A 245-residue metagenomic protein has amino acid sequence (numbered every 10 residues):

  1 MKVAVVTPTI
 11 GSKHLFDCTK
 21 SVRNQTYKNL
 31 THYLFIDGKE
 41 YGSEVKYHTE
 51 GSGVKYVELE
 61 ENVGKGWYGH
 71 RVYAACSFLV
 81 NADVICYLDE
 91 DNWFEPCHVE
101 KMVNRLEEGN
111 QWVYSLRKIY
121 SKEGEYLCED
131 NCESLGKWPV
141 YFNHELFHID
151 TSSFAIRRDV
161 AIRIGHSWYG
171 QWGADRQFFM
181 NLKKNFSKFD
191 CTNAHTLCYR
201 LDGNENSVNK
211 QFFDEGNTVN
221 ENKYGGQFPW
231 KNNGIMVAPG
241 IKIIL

Functional and structural regions predicted by a protein language model:
M1-S21: N-proximal low-complexity "stem/linker" segments adjacent to membrane-targeting elements
K20-N29: Short, acidic, metal-binding catalytic loop of nucleotide-sugar glycosyltransferases
L30-Y41, V57-E61: Short beta-strand/loop segment that forms part of the nucleotide-sugar
S43-L79: Active-site-proximal specificity loops/subdomain of glycosyltransferases
A82-W93: Short beta-strand-to-loop acidic/aromatic patch adjacent to the donor-nucleotide binding site
E100-L127: Conserved donor NDP-sugar-binding/catalytic core segment of glycosyltransferases
K118-E125, S152, N193-N222: Active-site donor/metal-binding and catalytic loop motifs of nucleotide-sugar-dependent glycosylation enzymes
Q171-F178: Acidic donor-binding loop at a coil-to-helix junction in glycosyltransferase catalytic cores that engages
